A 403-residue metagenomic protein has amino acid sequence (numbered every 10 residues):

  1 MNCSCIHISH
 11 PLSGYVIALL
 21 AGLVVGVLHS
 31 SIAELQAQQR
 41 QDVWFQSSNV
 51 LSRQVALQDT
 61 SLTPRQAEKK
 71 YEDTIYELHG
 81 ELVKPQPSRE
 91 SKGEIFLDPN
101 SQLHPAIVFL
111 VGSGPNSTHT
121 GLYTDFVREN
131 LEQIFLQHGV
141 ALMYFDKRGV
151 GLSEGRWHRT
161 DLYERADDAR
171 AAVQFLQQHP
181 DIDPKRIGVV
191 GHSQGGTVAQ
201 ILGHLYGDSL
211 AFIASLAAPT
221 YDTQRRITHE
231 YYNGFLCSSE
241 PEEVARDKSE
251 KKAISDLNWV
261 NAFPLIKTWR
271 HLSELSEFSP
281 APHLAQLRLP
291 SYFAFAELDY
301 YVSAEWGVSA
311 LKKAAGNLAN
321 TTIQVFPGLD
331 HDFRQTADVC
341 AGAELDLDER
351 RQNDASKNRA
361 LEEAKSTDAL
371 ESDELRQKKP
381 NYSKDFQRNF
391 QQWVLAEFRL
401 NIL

Functional and structural regions predicted by a protein language model:
L35-S101: N-terminal cap/lid segment of alpha/beta-hydrolase-fold proteins
S113-L136, Y301-S303: Short substrate-entry loop that stabilizes the transition state in hydrolases
N130-L152: Conserved alpha/beta-hydrolase
R159-H179: Alpha/beta-hydrolase active-site loop
L202, Y206, F212-Q286: Accessory cap/linker subdomain of secreted extracellular hydrolases
L287, F293-F295: Short beta-strand/loop motif that positions the catalytic acidic residue of the alpha/beta-hydrolase fold
L289, S303-A314: Short alpha-helix in the alpha/beta-hydrolase fold that links the catalytic acid
D332, V339-L403: Catalytic active-site module of serine/aspartate enzymes centered on a nucleophile-bearing elbow/loop
